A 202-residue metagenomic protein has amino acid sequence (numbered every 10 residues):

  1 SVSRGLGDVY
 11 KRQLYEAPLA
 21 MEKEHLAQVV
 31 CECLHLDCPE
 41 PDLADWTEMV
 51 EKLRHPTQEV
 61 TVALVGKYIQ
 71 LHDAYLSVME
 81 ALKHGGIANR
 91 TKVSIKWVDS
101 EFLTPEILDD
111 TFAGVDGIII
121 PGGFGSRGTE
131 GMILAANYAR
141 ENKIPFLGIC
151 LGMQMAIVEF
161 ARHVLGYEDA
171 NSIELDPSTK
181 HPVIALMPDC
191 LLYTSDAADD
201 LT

Functional and structural regions predicted by a protein language model:
S1-Y10, Y193-T202: Single conserved hydrophobic/aromatic residue that forms the stacking wall/gate of nucleotide- or nucleobase-binding
R4-M79, G85-D110, I184-P188: C-terminal lobe/tail of nucleotide-utilizing enzymes
V29-V30, A81, Y138, F160: Residues within well-ordered alpha helices
L82, G86, I119-G122: Structural motif corresponding to the C-terminal cap of alpha-helices
F102, M153, D199-T202: Short, glycine/acidic-enriched loop or turn micro-motifs at the edges of active sites
T111-S195: Cysteine-nucleophile active-site neighborhood
